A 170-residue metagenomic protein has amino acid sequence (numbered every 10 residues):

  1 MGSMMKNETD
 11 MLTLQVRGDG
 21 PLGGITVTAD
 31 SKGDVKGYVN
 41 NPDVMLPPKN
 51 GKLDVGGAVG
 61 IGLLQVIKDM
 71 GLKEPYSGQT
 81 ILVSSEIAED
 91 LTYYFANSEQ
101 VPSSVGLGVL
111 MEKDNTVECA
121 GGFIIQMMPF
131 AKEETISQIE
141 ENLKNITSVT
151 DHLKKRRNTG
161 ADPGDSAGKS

Functional and structural regions predicted by a protein language model:
M1-K169: Interaction interfaces in information-processing and related assembly proteins
